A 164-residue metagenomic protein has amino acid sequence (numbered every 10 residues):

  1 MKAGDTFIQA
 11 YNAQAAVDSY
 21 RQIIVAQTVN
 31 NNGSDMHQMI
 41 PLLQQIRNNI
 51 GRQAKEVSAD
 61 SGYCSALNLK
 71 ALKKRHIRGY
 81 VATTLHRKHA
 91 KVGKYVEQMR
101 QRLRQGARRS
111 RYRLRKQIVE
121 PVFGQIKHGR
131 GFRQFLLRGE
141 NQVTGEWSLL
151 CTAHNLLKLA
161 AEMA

Functional and structural regions predicted by a protein language model:
M1-A164: Anion-binding and metal-coordination hotspots
